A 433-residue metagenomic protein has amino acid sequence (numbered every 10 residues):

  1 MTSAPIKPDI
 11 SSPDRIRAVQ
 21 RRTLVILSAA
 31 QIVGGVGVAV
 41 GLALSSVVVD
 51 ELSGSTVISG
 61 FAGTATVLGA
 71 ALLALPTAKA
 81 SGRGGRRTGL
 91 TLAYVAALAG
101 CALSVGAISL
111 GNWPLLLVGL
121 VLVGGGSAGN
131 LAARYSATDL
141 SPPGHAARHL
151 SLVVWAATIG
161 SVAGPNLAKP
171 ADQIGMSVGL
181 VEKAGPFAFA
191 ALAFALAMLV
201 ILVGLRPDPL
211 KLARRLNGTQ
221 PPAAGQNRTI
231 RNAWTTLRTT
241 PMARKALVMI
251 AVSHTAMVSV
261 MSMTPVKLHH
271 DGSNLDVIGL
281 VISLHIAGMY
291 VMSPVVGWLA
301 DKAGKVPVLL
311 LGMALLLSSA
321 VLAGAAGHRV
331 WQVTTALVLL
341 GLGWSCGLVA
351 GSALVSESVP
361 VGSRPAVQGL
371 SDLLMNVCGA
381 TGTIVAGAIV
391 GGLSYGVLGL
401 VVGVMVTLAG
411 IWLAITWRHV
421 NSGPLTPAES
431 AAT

Functional and structural regions predicted by a protein language model:
T2-R21, R206-L247, S430-T433: Juxtamembrane intracellular "pre-TM" segments in multi-pass secondary transporters
D14-A71, M242-M249, S253-G279: Helix-loop boundary and gating motifs at the non-cytosolic
I32, W113-A128, Q332-C346: Hydrophobic core of transmembrane alpha-helices in multi-pass small-molecule transporters, especially MFS/SLC-type
S45, A128-P142, C346-V359: Intracellular juxtamembrane helix-capping segments at the cytosolic ends of symmetry-related transmembrane helices
L73-R86, D172, V291-K305, V390: Helix-to-loop junctions at the C-terminal end of transmembrane segments in multipass secondary transporters
V95-L110, L315-H328: C-terminal ends and interior cores of transmembrane alpha-helices in multi-pass membrane transporters/permeases
G119-A156: Cytoplasmic helix-loop-helix junction between adjacent transmembrane helices in 12-TM secondary transporters
A168-K169, A191-G218, W412-W417: C-terminal membrane-cytosol helix-exit motif in multi-pass small-molecule transporters
